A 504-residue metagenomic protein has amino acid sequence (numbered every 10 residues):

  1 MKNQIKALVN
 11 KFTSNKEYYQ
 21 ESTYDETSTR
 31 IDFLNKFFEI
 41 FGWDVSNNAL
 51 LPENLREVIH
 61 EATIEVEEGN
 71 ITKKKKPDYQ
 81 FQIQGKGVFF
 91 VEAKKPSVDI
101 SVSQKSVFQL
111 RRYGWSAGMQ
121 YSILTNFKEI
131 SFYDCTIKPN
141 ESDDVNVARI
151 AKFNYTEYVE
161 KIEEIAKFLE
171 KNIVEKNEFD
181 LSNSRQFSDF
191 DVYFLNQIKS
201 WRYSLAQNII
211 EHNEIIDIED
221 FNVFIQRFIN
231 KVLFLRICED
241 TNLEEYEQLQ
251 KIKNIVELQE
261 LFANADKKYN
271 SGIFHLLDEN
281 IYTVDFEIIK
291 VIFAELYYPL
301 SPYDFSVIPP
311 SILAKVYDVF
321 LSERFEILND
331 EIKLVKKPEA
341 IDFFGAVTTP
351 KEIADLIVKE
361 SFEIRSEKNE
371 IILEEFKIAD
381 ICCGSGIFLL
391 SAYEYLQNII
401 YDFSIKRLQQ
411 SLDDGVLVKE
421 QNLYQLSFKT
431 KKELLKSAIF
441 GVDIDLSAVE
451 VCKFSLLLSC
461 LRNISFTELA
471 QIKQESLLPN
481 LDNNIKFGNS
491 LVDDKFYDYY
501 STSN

Functional and structural regions predicted by a protein language model:
M1-Y121, C135-N177, Q186: A short, conserved, highly charged catalytic patch centered on acidic carboxylates
M1-Y18, K95, A166-Y395, G441-V451 (+1 more regions): Preference for the N-terminal adenyl/adenosyl cofactor-binding alpha/beta module
T23, T29, S46-N48, P52-E57 (+1 more regions): SAM-dependent methyltransferase catalytic region
Q80-S97, V192-S204, I405-Q425: Acidic/polar, low-complexity linker and loop regions
K86-G87, A117-Y121, F127-K128, L435-A438 (+1 more regions): Short glycine-/polar-rich loops that comprise or flank the Walker A/P-loop and associated switch/sensor motifs
K94-S97, K128-E129, T136-K138, L396 (+1 more regions): A short beta-strand motif that forms part of the nucleic acid-binding face of small beta-barrel RNA-binding folds
D99-S101, I130-D134, P139-D143, L390 (+2 more regions): Switch/connector loops and helix/strand junctions flanking conserved nucleotide-binding motifs in nucleotide-processing
I123-S131, D143-Y158, K473-S490: Conserved beta-strand -> loop -> alpha-helix junction used to position metal-binding or nucleic-acid-contacting
